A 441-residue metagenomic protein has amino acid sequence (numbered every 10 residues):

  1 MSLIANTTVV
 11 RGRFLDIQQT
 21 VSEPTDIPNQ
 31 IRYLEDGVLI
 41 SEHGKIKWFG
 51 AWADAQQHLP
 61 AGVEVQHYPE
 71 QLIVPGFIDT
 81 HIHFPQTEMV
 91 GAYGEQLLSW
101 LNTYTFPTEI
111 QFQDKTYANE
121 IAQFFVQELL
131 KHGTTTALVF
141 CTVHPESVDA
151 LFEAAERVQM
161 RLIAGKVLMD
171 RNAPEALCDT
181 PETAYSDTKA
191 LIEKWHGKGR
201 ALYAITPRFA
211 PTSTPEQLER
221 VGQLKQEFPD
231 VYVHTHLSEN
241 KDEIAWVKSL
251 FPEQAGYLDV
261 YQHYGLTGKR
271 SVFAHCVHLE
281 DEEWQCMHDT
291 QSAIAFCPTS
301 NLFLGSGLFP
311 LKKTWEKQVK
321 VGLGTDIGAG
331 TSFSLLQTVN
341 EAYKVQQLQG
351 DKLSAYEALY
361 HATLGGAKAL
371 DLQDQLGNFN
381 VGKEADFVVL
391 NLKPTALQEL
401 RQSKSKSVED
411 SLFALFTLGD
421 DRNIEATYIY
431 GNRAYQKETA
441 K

Functional and structural regions predicted by a protein language model:
M1-P60, Q71-I73: N-terminal metal-binding scaffold of metallo-dependent hydrolase/deaminase domains
S2-R11, Q57-W100, Q123, L130-K131: Replace "His-x-His-based motif
E23, I27, E384-K441: C-terminal cap of metal-dependent C-N hydrolases
L39, G44, E70, H81 (+15 more regions): Divalent metal-coordination and catalytic microenvironments
E88-A118, K166, R171-P181, N240-G268 (+3 more regions): Active-site gating loops and adjacent loop-to-helix segments of metal-dependent hydrolytic enzymes
V90-M160, A184-G197: Alpha-helical scaffold segments that flank or form the walls of functional sites
E146-C276: Metal-coordinating catalytic core of metallo-dependent amide/deamination hydrolases
H263-R270, L311-A396: His/Asp/Glu-enriched, well-ordered alpha-helical/loop segment that forms or immediately abuts the divalent-metal
